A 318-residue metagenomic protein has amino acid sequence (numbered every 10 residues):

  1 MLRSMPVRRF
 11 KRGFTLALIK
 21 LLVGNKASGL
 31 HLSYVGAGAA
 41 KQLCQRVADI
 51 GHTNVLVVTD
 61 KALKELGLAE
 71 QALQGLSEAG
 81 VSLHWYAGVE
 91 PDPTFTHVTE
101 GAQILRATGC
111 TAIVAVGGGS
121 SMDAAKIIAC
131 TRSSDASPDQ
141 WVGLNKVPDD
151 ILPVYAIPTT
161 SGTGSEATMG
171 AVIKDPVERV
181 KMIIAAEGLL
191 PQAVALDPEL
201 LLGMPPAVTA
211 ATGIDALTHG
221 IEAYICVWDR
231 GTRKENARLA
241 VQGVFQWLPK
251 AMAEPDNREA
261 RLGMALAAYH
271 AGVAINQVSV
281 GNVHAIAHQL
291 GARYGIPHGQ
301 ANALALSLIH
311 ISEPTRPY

Functional and structural regions predicted by a protein language model:
M1-W85: An N-terminal, well-structured beta->alpha segment
A40-L43, E65-L68, F95, S120-K126 (+3 more regions): Short glycine/serine/threonine-rich phosphate/pyrophosphate-binding segments that cradle anionic phosphate groups
K64-A136, K250-R261: N-terminal small/polar loop signature for handling phosphorylated ligands or for N-terminal nucleophile
T96-E199: Glycine/threonine-rich beta-strand-loop-alpha-helix active-site module that forms ligand/phosphate-binding
G162, Y269-G299: Glycine-rich phosphate/pyrophosphate-binding beta-alpha loops
G170-V278: Carboxylate- and glycine-rich phosphate/diphosphate-binding segment that chelates Mg2+/Mn2+
I309-Y318: Single conserved hydrophobic/aromatic residue that forms the stacking wall/gate of nucleotide- or nucleobase-binding
